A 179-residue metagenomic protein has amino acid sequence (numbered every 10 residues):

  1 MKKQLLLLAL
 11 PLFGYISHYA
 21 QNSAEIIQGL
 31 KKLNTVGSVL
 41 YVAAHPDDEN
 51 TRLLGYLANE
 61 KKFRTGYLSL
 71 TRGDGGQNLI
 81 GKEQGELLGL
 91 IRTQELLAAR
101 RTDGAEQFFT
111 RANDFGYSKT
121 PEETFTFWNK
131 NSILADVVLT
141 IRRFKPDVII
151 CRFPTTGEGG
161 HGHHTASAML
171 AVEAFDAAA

Functional and structural regions predicted by a protein language model:
M1-L5: Positively charged n-region of N-terminal signal peptides that target proteins for export
L7-S17: Bacterial N-terminal signal peptides
Q21-A179: Active-site beta-strand->loop->alpha-helix modules in alpha/beta enzyme cores, enriched in Gly/His/Asp(Glu)
